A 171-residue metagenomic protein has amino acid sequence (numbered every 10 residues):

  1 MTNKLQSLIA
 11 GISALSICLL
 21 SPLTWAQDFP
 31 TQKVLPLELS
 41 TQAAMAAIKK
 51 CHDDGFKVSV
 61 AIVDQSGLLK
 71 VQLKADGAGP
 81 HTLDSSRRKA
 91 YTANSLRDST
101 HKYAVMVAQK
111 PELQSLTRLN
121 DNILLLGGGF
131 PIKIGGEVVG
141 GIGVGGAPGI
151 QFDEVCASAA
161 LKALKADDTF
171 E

Functional and structural regions predicted by a protein language model:
M1-I12: Bacterial N-terminal signal peptides that target proteins for export
S13-A14, T24: Cleavable N-terminal signal peptides
W25-E171: Flexible, solvent-exposed loop/hinge segments and secondary-structure transition points
